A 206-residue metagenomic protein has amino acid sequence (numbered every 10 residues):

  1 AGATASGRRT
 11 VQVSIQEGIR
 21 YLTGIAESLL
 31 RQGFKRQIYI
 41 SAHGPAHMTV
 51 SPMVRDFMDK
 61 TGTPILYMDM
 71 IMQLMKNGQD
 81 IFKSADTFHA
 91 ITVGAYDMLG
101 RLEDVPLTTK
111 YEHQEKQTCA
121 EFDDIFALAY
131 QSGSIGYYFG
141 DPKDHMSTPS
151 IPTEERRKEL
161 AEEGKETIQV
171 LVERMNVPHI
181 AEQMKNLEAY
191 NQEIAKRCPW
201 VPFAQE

Functional and structural regions predicted by a protein language model:
A1-R36, A42-E206: Extended, histidine- and acidic-residue-enriched regions that form the cofactor-binding/catalytic faces
